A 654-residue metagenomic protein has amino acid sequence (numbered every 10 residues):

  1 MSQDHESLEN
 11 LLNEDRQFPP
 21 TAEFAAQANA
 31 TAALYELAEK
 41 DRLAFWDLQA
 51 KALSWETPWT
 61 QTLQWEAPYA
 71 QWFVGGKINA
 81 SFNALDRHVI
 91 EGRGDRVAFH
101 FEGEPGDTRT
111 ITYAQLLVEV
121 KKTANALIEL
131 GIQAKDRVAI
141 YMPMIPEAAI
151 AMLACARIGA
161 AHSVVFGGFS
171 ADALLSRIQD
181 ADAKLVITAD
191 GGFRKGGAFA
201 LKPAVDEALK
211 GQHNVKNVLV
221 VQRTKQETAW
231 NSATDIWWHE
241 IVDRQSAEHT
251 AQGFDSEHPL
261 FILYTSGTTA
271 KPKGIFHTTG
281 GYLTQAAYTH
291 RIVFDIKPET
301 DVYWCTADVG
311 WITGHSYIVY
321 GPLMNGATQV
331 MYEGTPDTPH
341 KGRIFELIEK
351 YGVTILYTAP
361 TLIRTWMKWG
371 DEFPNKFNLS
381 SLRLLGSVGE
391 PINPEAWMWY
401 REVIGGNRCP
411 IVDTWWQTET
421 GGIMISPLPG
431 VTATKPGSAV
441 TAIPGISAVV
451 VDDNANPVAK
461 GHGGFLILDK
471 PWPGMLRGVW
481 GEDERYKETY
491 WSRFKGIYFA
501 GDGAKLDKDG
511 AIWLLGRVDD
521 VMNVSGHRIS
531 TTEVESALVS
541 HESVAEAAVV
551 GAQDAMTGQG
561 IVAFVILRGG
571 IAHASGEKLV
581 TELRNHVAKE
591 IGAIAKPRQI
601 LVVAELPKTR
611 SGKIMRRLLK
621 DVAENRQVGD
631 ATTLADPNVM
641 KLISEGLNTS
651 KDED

Functional and structural regions predicted by a protein language model:
S81-F82, D95, F99-L153, S170-L175 (+2 more regions): Conserved AMP-binding/adenylate-forming core of the ANL superfamily
D95-V97, V218-V220, N231-Y264, K271 (+2 more regions): Conserved pre-ATP/AMP-binding loop-to-beta segment of ANL
V120-K121, D243, I275-I296: Conserved structural elements of the adenylate-forming
L153, R157-E240, G352, A359-P360: Structural core segment of the AMP-binding/adenylate-forming
V165-G191, V205, E349, L356 (+9 more regions): AMP-binding/adenylate-forming catalytic core of the ANL superfamily
H239, Y320, M324-A327, T354-T358 (+3 more regions): Gly/Ser/Thr-rich phosphate-binding loop
L283-V302, I312-I355, K368-G370: Conserved AMP-binding/adenylation subdomain of ANL enzymes
T441-G445, N456-Y490, I529, Q627-V628: Conserved ATP/PPi-binding loop(s) of AMP-dependent carboxylate-activating enzymes
